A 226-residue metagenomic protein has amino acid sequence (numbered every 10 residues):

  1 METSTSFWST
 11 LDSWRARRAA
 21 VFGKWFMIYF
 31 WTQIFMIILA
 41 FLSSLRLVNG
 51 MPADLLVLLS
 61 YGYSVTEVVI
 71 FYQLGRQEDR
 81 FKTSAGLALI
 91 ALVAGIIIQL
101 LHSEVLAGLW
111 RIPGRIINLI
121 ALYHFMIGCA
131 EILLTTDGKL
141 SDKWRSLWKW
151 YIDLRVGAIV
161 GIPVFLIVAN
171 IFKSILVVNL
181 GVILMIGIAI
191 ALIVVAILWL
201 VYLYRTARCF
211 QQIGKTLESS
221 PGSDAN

Functional and structural regions predicted by a protein language model:
M1-S43, S60-L101, P113-V164, V195-N226: Membrane-interface extramembranous regions at the lipid-water interface
A40-L59, L100-L119, A169-I188: Membrane-helix interface and helix-disruption motif detector
I183-W199: Small-residue-rich transmembrane alpha-helices that serve as helix-helix interface/gating elements in multipass
